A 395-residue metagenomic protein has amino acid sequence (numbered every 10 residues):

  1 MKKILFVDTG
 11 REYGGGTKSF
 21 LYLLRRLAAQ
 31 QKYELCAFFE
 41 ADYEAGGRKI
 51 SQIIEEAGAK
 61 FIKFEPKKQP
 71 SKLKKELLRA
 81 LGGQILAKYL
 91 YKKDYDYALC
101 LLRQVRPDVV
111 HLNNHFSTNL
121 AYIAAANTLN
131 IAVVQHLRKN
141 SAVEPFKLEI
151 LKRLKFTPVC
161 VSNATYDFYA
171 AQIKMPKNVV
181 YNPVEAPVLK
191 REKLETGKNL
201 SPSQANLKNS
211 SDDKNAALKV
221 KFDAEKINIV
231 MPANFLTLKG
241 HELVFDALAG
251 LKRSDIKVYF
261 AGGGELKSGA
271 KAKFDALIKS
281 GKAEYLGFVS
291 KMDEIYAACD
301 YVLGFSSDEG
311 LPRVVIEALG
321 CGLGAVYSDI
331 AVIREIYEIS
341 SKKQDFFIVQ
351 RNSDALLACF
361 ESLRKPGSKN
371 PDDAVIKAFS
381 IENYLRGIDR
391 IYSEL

Functional and structural regions predicted by a protein language model:
G14-R25, I227, M231-G250, E265-S268: A conserved mid-protein helix/loop that constitutes part of the nucleotide-sugar donor-binding site
A37-G46, P232, L236, K257-A270 (+1 more regions): Glycosyltransferase donor-sugar binding loop
G58, K271-G287: Nucleotide-activated donor-binding/catalytic signature segment of Leloir-type glycosyltransferases, i.e., the conserved
A164, P183: Carbohydrate-associated surface elements
F288, S307: Aromatic "clamp/platform" in nucleotide-sugar-dependent glycosyltransferases that forms part of the donor/acceptor
G324-S328, R334: Short hydrophobic beta-strand element within catalytic cores of glycosyltransferases and related nucleotide-activated
I339-D354, F360-K365: Conserved acidic donor-binding segment of nucleotide-sugar-dependent glycosyltransferases
G367-E394: A charged, aromatic-enriched C-terminal amphipathic alpha-helix characteristic of glycosyltransferases across folds
